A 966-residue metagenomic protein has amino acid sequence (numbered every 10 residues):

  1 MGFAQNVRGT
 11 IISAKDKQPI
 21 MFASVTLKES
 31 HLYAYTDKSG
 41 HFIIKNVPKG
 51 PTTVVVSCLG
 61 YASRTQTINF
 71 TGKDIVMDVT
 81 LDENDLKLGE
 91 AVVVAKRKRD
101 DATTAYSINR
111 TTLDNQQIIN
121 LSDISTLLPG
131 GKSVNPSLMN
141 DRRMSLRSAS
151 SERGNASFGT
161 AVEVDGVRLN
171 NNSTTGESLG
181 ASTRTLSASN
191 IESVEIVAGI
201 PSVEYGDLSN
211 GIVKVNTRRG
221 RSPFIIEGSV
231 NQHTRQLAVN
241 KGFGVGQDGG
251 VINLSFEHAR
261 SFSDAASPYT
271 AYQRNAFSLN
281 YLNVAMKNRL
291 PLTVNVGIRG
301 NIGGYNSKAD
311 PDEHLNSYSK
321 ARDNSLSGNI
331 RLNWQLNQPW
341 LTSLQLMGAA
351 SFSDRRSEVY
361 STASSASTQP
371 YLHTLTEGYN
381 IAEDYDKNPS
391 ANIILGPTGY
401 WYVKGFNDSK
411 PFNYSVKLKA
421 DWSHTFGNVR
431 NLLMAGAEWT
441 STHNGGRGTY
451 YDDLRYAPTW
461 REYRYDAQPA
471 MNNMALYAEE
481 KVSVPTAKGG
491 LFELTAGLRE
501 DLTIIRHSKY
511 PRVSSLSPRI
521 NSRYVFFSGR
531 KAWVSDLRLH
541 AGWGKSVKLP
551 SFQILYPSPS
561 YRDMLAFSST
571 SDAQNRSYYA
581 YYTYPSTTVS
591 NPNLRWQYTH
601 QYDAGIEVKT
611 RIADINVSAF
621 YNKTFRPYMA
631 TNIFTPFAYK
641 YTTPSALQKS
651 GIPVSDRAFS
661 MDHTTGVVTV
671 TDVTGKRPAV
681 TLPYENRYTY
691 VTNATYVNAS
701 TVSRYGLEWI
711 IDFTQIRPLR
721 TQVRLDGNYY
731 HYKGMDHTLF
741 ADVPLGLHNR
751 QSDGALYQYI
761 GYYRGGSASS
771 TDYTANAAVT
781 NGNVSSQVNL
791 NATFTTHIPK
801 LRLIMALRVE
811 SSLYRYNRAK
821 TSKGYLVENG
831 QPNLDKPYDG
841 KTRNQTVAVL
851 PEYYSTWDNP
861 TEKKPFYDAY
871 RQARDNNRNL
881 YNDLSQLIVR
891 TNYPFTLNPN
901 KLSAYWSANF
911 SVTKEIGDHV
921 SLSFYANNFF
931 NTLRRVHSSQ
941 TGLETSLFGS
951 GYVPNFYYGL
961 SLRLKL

Functional and structural regions predicted by a protein language model:
N6, E227-R260, S267-S351: Transmembrane beta-barrel wall of Gram-negative outer-membrane proteins
I12-D16, A23-K28, S57-Y61, T71-D114: Short, acidic, small-residue-rich periplasmic hinge/interaction motif at the N-terminus of Gram-negative outer-membrane
K45, V167-V197: Short acidic/polar hinge/loop motifs at secondary-structure boundaries that mediate gating or recognition
M77-V79, R184-I225: A beta-strand signature from Gram-negative outer-membrane beta-barrel systems, especially the internal plug domain
S122-R168: Extracytoplasmic beta-strand/coil segments of soluble accessory domains associated with Gram-negative outer-membrane
A285-N301, A321-K509, V513: Face-selective signature of the C-terminal outer-membrane beta-barrel domain
V484-K488, P644-L826, G830: Gram-negative outer-membrane beta-barrel transporters
T624-R626, Y641, E810-T891, S903 (+1 more regions): C-terminal beta-signal and adjacent terminal beta-strands/loops of Gram-negative outer-membrane beta-barrel proteins
